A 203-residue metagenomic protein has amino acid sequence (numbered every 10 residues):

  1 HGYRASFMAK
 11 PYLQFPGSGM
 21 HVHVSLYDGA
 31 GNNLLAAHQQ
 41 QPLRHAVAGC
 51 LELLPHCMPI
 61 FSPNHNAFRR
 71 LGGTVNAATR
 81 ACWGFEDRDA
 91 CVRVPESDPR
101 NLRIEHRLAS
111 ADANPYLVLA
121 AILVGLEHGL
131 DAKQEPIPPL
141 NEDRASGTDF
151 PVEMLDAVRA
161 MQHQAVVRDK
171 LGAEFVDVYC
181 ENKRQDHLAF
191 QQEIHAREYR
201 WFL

Functional and structural regions predicted by a protein language model:
H1-P136, L140-G147: Active-site capping/gating regions of soluble enzymes
R144-L203: Acidic, glycine-enriched catalytic cores built around paired aspartates
